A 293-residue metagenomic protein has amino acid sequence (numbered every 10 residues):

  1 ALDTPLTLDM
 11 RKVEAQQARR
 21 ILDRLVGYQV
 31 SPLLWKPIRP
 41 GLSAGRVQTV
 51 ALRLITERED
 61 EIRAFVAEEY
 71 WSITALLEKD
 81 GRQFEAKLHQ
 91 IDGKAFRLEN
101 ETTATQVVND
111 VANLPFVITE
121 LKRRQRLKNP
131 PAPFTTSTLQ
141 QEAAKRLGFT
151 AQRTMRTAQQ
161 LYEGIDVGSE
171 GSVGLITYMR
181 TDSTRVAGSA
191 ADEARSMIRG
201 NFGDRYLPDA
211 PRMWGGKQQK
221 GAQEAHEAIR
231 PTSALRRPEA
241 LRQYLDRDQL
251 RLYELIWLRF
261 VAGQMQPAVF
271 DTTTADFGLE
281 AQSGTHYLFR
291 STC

Functional and structural regions predicted by a protein language model:
A1-C293: Toprim catalytic domain recognition across nucleic-acid enzymes
